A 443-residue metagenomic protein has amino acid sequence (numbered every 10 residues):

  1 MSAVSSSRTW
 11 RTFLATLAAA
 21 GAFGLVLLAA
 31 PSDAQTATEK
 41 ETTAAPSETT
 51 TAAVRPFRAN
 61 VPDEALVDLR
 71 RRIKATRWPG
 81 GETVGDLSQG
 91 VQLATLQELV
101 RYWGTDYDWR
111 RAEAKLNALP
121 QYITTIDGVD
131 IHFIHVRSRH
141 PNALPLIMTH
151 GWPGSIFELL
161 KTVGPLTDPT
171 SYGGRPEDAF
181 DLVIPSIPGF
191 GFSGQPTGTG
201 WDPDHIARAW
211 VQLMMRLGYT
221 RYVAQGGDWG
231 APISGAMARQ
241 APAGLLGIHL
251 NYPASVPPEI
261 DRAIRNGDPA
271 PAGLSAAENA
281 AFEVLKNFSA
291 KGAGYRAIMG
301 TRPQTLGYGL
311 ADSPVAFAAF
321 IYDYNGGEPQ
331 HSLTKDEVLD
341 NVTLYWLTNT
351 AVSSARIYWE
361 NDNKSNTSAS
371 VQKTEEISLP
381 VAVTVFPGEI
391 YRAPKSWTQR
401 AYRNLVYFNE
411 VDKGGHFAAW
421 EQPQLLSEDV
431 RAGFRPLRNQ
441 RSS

Functional and structural regions predicted by a protein language model:
S2-K115: N-terminal targeting or regulatory segments adjacent to alpha/beta-hydrolase or S9 domains
L66-R137, N142, E337, W346-N349 (+1 more regions): Non-catalytic accessory segments flanking enzyme active sites
W109-R111, G174, I187-W201, G235: Glycine-rich "HGGG/HGxG" loop immediately N-terminal to the catalytic nucleophile of the alpha/beta-hydrolase
A143-G151: Short beta-strand element of the alpha/beta-hydrolase
P165, P169-Y172, Y219-P269: Conserved hydrolase catalytic core segment
L166-F192: Conserved alpha/beta-hydrolase
D204-Y222: Conserved acidic catalytic loop of the alpha/beta-hydrolase fold
E283, A290, I298-S443: C-terminal subdomain of alpha/beta-hydrolase-fold enzymes, centered on the catalytic histidine and its supporting
